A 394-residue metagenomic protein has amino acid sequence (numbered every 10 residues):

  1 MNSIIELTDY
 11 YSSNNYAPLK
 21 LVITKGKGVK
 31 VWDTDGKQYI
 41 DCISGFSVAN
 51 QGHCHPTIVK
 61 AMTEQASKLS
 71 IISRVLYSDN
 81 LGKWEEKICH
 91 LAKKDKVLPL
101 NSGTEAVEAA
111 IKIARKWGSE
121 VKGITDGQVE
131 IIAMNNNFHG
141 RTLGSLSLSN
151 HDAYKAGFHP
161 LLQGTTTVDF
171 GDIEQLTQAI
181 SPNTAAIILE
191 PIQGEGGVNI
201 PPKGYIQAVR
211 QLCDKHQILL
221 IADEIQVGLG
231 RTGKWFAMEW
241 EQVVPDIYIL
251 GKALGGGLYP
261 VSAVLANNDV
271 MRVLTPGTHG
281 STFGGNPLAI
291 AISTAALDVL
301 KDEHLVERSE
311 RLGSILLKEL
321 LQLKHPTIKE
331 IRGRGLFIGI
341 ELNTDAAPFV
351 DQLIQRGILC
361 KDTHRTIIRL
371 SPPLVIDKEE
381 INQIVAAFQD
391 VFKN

Functional and structural regions predicted by a protein language model:
M1-N394: Conserved N-terminal phosphate-binding loop of PLP-dependent enzymes in the Aspartate aminotransferase
